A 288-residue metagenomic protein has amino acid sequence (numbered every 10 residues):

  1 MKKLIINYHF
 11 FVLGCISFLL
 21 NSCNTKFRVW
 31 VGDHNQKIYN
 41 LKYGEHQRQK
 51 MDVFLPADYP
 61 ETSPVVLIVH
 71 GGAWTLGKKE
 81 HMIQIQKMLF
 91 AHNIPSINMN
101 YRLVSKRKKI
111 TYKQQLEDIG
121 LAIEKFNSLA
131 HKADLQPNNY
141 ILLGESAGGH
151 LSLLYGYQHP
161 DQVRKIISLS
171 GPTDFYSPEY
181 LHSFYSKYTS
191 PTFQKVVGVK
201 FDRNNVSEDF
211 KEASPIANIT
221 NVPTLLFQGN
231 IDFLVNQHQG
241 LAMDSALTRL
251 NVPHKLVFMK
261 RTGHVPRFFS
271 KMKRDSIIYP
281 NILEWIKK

Functional and structural regions predicted by a protein language model:
K26-D58: N-terminal cap/lid segment of alpha/beta-hydrolase-fold proteins
T62-G71: Short beta-strand element of the alpha/beta-hydrolase
K78-K79, I85, I97-P137, M272-K273: Catalytic nucleophile-loop/oxyanion-hole region of alpha/beta-hydrolase and closely related hydrolase-like folds
G144-L154: Glycine-rich nucleophile elbow surrounding the catalytic serine of serine-hydrolase chemistry
G156-R203: Hydrolase active-site cap/lid region
L226-Q228: Short beta-strand/loop motif that positions the catalytic acidic residue of the alpha/beta-hydrolase fold
F233-Q239: Conserved alpha/beta-hydrolase "acid-adjacent" motif
L241-D244, R249-K288: C-terminal catalytic histidine-bearing segment of alpha/beta-hydrolase fold enzymes
